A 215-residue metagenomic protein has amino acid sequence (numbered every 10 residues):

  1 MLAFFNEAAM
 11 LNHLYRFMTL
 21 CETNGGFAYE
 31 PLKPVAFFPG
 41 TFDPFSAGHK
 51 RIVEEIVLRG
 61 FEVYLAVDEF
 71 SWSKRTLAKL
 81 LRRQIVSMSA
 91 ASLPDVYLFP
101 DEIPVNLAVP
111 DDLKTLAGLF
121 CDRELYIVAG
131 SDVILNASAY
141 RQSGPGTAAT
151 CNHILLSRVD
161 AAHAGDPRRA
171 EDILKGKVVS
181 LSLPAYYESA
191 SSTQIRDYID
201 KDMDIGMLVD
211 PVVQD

Functional and structural regions predicted by a protein language model:
M1-D215: Nucleotidyltransferase catalytic core that binds NTPs
